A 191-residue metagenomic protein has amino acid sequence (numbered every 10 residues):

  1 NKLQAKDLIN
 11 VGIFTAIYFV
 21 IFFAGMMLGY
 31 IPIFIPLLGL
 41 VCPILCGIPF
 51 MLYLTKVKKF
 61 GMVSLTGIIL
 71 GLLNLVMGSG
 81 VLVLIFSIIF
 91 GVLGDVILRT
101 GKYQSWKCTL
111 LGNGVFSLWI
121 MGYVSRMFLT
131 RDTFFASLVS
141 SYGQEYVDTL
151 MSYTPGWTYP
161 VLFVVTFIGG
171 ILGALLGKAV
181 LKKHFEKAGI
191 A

Functional and structural regions predicted by a protein language model:
N1-L65: Hydrophobic transmembrane alpha-helices
N1-M26, A136-Y142, Y146-V147, Y153-V161 (+2 more regions): Membrane topogenic helices and adjacent juxtamembrane segments
L8-I13, L40-V41, G61-I68, L84-I85 (+2 more regions): Hydrophobic alpha-helical transmembrane segments
F14-I21, C42, C46, F50 (+7 more regions): Alpha-helical transmembrane segments in multi-pass membrane proteins
T15-F23, I69-M77, G114-V124: Aromatic-anchored segments of alpha-helical transmembrane domains
V20, S87-G122, A174: Short helix-perturbing small/polar motifs within transmembrane alpha-helices
M26-I35, L70-V96: Interfacial aromatic-anchored transmembrane helix boundaries in multi-pass membrane proteins
L110-K182: Membrane-embedded alpha-helical hairpins and interfacial helices in multi-pass inner-membrane proteins
